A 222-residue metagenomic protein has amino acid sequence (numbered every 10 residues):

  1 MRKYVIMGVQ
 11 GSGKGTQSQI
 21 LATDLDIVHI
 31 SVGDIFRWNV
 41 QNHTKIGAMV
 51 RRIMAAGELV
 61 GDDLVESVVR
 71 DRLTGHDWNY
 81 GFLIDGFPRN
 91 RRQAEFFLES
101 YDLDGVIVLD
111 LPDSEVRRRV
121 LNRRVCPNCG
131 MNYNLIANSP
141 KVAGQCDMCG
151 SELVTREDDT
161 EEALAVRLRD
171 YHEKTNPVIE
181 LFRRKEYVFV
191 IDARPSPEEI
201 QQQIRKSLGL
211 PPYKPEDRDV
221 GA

Functional and structural regions predicted by a protein language model:
I6: Hydrophobic anchor at the beta1->P-loop junction of P-loop NTPases
V9: P-loop (Walker A) phosphate-binding loop of NTP-binding proteins
K14: Conserved lysine of the Walker
V28-D102, L121, V125, M131 (+1 more regions): ATP-dependent small-molecule kinase phosphotransfer cores that center on conserved nucleotide phosphate-binding segments
Y101-N122, N138, V142-Q145: Conserved phosphate-donor/acceptor-positioning beta-strand/loop module used by diverse small-molecule
C126-C129, C146-C149: Short cysteine-rich clusters marking metal-coordination/redox-active sites
E152-A222: NTP-dependent small-molecule kinase module
